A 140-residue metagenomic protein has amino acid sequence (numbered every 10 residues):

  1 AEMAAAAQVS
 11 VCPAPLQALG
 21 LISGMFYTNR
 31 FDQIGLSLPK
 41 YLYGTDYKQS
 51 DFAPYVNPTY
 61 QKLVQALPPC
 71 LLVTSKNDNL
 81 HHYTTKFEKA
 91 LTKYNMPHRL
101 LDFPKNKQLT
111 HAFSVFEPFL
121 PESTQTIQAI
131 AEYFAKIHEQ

Functional and structural regions predicted by a protein language model:
A1-Q140: Alpha/beta-hydrolase superfamily serine-hydrolase fold, recognizing
